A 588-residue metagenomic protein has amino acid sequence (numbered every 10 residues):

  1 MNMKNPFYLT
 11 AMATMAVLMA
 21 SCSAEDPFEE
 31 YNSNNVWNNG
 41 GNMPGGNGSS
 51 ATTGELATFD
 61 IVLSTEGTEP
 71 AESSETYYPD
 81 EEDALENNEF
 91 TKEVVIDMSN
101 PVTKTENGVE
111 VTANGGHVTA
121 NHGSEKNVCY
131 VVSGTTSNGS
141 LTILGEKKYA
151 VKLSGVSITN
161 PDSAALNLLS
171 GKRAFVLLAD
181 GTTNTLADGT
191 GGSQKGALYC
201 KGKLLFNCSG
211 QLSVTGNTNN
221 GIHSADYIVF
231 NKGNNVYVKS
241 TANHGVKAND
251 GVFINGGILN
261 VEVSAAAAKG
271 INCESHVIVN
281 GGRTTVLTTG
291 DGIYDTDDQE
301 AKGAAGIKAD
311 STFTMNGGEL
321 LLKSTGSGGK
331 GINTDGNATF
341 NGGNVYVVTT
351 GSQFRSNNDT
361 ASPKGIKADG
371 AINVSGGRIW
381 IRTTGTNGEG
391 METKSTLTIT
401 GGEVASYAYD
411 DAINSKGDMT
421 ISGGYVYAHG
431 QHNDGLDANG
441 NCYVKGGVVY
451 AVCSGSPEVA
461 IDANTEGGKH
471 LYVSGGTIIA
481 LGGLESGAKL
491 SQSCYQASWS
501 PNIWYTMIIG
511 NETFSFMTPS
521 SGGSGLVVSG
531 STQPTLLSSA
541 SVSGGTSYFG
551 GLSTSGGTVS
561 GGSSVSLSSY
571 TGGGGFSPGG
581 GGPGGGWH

Functional and structural regions predicted by a protein language model:
M1-T10: Bacterial N-terminal signal peptides that target proteins for export
A11-A16: Hydrophobic helical h-region of N-terminal Sec-dependent signal peptides in bacterial secretory/periplasmic proteins
L18-S21: C-terminal motif of bacterial Sec signal peptides marking the signal peptidase cleavage site
S23-H588: A composition-driven surface/loop motif
